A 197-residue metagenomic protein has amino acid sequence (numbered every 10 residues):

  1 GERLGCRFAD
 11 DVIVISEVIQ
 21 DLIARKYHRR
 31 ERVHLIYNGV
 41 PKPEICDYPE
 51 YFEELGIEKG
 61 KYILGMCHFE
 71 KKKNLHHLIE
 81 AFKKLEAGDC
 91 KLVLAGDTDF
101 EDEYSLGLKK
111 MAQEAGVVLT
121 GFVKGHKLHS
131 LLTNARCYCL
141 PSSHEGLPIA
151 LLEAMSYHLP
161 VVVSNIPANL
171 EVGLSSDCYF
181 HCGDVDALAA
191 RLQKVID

Functional and structural regions predicted by a protein language model:
G1-D11: Membrane-proximal helix-turn-helix segments that form the acceptor-binding/catalytic region of lipid-linked
F8, Q20-V40: Helix-loop-beta element that forms the nucleotide-linked donor phosphate-binding surface in glycosyltransferases
G56-K83, V93: Conserved donor-binding/catalytic core segment of Leloir-type glycosyltransferases
S105-H126: Nucleotide-activated donor-binding/catalytic signature segment of Leloir-type glycosyltransferases, i.e., the conserved
F122-V123, S130-A135: Short alpha-helical donor nucleotide-sugar binding micro-motif in glycosyltransferases
P141-S143: Aromatic "clamp/platform" in nucleotide-sugar-dependent glycosyltransferases that forms part of the donor/acceptor
P160-V163: Short hydrophobic beta-strand element within catalytic cores of glycosyltransferases and related nucleotide-activated
C178-V185, Q193-I196: Conserved acidic donor-binding segment of nucleotide-sugar-dependent glycosyltransferases
